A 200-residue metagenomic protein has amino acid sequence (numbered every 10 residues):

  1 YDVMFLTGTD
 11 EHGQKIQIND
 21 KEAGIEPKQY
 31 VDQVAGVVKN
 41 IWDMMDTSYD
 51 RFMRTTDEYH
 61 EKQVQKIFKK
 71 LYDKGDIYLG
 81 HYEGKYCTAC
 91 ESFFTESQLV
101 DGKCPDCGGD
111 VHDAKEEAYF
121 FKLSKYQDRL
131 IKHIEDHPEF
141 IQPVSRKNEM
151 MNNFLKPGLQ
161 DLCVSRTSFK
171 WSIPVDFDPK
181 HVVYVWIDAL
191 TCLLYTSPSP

Functional and structural regions predicted by a protein language model:
Y1-I77, E91, K132: N-terminal Rossmann-like or analogous alpha/beta NTP/dinucleotide-binding catalytic cores that position adenine
Y1-T7, R54, Y59-Q63, A114-S197: Structured secondary-structure scaffolds
I16, D20, F94, C104 (+2 more regions): Short clusters of hydrophobic/aromatic residues that line enzyme substrate/ligand-binding pockets
D32, R54, G80-H81, Q98-D101 (+1 more regions): Non-catalytic, surface-exposed connector residues within folded enzymatic/regulatory domains
D76-S124: Cys/His-rich short segments
